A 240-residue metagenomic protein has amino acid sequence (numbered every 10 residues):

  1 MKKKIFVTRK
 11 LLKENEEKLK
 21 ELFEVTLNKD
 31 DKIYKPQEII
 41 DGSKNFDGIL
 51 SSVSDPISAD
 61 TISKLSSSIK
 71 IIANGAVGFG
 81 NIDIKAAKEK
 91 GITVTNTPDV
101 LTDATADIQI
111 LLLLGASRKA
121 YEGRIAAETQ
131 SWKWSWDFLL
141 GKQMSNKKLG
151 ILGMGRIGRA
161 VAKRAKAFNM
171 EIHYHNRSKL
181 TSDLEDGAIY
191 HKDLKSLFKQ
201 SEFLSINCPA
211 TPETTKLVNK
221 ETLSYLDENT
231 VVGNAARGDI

Functional and structural regions predicted by a protein language model:
M1-T95, N219: An N-terminal-biased, well-structured beta-alpha scaffold segment characteristic of Rossmann-like dinucleotide-binding
K4, E24, K148, A162 (+1 more regions): Residues at the starts of beta-strands that form the adenosine-phosphate
R9, Y174-S178: N-terminal Rossmann-fold cofactor-binding loop
E24, T93, G115, E171 (+2 more regions): Residue-level detector of anion-binding/catalytic polar loops
D47, I57-D60, S178-I240: Rossmann-like adenosine-cofactor binding region
K88-V100, D227-V231: Rossmann-fold dehydrogenase core element
K90, P98-K148, A160-K163: Phosphate-binding beta-alpha-beta segment of Rossmann-like dinucleotide-binding domains, i.e., the NAD(P)
M154-G155: Glycine-rich Rossmann-fold phosphate-binding loop(s) that bind the pyrophosphate of adenine dinucleotide cofactors
